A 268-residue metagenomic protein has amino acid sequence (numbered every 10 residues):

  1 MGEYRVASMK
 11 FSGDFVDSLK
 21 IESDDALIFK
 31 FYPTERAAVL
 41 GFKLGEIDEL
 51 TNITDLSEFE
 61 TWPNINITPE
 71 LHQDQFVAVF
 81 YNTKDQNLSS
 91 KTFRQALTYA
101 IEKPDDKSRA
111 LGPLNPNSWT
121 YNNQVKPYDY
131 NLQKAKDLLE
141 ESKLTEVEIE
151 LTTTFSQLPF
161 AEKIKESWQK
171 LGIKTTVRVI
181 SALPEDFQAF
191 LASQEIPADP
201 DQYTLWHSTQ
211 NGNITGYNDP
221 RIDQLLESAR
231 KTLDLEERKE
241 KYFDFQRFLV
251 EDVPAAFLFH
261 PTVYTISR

Functional and structural regions predicted by a protein language model:
M1-A26, Q133: Gly/Pro-rich hinge or "lid" segments in bacterial periplasmic/extracellular proteins
V6-K10, V125, I149-Q157: Short beta-strand->loop
S18-E60: Ligand-site clamp/hinge motif
F42-K43, Y81, L183-P184: Hydrophobic residues within well-ordered alpha-helices
I53-P63, I196-D201: A ligand-binding cleft/hinge motif common to bilobed small-molecule-binding domains
I67-A96, A100, N123-V125, Q210 (+2 more regions): A bilobed periplasmic-binding-protein/Venus flytrap-type ligand-binding module shared by bacterial periplasmic
T98-N123, F155-K163, E185-R268: Detector for C-terminal structural segments
K136-P197: Ligand/substrate-recognition segments at binding pockets and active sites
